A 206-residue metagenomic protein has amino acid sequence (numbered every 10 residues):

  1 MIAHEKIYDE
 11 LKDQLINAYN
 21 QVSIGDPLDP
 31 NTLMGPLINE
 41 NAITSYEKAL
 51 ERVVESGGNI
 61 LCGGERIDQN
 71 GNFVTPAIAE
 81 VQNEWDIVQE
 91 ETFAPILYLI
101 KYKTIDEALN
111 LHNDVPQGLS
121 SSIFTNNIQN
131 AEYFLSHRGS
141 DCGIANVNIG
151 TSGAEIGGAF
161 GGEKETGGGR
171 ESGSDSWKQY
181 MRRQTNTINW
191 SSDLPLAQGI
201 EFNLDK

Functional and structural regions predicted by a protein language model:
M1-N83, N110, V147, P195-L196 (+1 more regions): ALDH superfamily catalytic-core signature
S23, R66, F73-K206: Conserved C-terminal structural/oligomerization subdomain of aldehyde/semialdehyde dehydrogenase
